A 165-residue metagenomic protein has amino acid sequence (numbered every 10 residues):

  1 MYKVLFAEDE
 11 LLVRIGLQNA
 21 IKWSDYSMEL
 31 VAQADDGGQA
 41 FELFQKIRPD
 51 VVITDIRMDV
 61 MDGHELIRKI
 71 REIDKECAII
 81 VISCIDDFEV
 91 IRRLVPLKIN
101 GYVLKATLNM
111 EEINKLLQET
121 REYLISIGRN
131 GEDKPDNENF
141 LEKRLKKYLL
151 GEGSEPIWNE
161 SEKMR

Functional and structural regions predicted by a protein language model:
E8, D55: Active-site residues of response regulator receiver
L11-A32: Two-component/phosphorelay signaling modules centered on CheY-like receiver
Q18, Q33-E42, G63-L66: Helix N-cap/capping motif at the beta->alpha junctions
S27-D35, L43, I91: Short hydrophobic/Thr-rich beta-strand motif most characteristic of the beta2 strand and flanking loop of CheY-like
I47-I53: Active-site beta3 strand of CheY-like receiver
M58: Receiver (REC) domain active-site loop signature in two-component systems and cognate sites in sensor histidine kinases
R92-R165: Interdomain helical linkers/hinges and coiled-coil/dimerization scaffolds that transmit conformational signals
